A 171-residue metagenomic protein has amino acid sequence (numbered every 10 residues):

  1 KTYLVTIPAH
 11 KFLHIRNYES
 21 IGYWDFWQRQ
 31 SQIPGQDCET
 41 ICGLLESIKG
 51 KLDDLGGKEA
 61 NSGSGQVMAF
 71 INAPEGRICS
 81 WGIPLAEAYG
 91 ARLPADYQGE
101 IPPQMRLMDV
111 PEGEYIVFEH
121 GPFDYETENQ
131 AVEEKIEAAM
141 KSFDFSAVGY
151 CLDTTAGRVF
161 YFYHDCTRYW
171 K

Functional and structural regions predicted by a protein language model:
K1-K171: A solvent-exposed interaction/effector surface
